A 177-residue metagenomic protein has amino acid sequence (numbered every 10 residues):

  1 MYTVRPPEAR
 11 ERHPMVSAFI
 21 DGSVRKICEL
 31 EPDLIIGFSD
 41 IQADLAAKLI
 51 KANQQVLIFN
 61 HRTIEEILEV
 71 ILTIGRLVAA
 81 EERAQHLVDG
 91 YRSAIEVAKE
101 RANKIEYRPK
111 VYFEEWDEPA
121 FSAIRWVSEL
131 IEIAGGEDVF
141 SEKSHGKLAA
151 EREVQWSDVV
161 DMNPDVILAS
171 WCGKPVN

Functional and structural regions predicted by a protein language model:
M1-N177: N-terminal ligand-binding lobe of clamshell/alpha-beta domains
